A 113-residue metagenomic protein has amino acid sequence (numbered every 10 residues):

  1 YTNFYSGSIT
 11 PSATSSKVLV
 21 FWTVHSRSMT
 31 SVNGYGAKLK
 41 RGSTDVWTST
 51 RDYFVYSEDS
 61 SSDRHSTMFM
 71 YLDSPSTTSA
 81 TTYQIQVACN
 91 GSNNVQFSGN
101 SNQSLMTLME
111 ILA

Functional and structural regions predicted by a protein language model:
Y1-T2: Fibrous stalk/shaft segments of extracellular and virion attachment machinery
Y5-A80, Q84-A113: Terminal beta-strand-rich extracellular "head" domains that mediate receptor/glycan or other ligand binding
